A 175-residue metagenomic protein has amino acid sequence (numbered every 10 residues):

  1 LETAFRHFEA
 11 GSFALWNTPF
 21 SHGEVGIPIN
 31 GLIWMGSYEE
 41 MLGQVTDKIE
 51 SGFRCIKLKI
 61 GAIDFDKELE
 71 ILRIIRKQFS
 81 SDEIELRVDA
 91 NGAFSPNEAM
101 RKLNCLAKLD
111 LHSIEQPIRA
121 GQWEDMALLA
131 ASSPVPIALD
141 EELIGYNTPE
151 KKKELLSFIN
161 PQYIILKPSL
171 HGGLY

Functional and structural regions predicted by a protein language model:
L1-L86, N91-A93, M100, N104-A107: N-terminal capping/lid subdomain adjacent to the active-site entrance of alpha/beta enzymes
I63-Y175: Catalytic core of soluble alpha/beta enzymes
